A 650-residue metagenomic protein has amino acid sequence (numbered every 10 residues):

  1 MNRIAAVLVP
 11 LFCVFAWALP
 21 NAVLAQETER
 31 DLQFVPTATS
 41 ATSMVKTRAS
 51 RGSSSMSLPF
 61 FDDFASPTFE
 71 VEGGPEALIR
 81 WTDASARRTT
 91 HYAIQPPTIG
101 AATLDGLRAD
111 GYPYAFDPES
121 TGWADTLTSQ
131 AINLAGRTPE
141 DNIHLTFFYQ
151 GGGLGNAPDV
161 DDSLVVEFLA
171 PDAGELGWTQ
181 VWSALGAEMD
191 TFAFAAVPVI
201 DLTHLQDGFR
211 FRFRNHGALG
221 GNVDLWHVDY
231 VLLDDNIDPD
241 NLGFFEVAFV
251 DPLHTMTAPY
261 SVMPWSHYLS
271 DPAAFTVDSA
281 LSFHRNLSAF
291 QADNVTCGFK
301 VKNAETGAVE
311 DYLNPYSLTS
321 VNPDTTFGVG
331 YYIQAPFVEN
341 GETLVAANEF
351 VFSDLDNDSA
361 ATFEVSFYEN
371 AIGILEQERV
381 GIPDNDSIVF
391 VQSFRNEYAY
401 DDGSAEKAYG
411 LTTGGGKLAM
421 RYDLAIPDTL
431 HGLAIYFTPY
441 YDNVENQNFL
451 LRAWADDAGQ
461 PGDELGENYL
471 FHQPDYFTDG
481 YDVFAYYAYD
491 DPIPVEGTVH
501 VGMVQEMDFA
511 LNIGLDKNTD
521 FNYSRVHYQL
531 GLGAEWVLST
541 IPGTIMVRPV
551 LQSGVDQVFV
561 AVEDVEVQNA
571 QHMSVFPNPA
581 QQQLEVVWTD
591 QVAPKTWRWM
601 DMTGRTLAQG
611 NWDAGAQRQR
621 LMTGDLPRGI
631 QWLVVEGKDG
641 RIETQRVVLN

Functional and structural regions predicted by a protein language model:
A18, V565-F576, A580-N650: C-terminal outer-membrane/trafficking sorting elements
E27-R30, T39-Y114, D159-D161: Extracellular glycan-recognition surfaces and repeat-rich motifs
T82-P139, H227, A405-Y409: Surface-exposed, low-complexity/disordered Ser/Thr/Gly/Pro/Asn-rich loops and linkers
T121-W123, P158, A218-D235: Extracellular carbohydrate recognition
G174-H204, L465-A488: Extracellular carbohydrate recognition and processing domains and analogous Trp-centered ligand-binding platforms
H227-Y230, M503-V558: Short, surface-exposed beta-strand/loop patches at domain edges that form aromatic-rich interfacial subsites
P239-L253, F394-L418, D423, R548-F576 (+1 more regions): Residue-level detector of functionally pivotal "anchor" positions at catalytic/ligand-binding pockets or at interdomain
E445-Y523: Aromatic- and Gly/Pro-enriched, solvent-exposed loop/edge beta-strand patches characteristic of beta-rich domains
